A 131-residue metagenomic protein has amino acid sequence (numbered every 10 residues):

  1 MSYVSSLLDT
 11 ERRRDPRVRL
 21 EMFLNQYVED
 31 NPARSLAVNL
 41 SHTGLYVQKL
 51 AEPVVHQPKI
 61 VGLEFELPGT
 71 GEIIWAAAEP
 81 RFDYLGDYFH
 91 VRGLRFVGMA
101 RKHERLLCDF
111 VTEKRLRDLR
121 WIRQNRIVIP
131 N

Functional and structural regions predicted by a protein language model:
M1-H42, L50, T112-N131: N-terminal helix initiation/capping motif
V18, V55-Q57: Short, well-ordered loop/turn sites that connect or cap secondary structure elements
M22-Q26, P58-I73: Short conserved beta-strand and strand-loop elements enriched in small hydrophobics with frequent Asp/Gly
S35-L36, W75-R81: Short beta-strand-centered aromatic/proline hotspots
N39, P80-Y84, G98: A residue-level detector for short acidic-glycine micro-motifs
T43-G44, P53-V55: Short, surface-exposed beta-strand-loop junctions and turns on beta-sheet-rich folds
Y46-K49, L85-F96: Short, solvent-exposed secondary-structure boundary/capping segments
K102-F110: A short macromolecule-binding patch
